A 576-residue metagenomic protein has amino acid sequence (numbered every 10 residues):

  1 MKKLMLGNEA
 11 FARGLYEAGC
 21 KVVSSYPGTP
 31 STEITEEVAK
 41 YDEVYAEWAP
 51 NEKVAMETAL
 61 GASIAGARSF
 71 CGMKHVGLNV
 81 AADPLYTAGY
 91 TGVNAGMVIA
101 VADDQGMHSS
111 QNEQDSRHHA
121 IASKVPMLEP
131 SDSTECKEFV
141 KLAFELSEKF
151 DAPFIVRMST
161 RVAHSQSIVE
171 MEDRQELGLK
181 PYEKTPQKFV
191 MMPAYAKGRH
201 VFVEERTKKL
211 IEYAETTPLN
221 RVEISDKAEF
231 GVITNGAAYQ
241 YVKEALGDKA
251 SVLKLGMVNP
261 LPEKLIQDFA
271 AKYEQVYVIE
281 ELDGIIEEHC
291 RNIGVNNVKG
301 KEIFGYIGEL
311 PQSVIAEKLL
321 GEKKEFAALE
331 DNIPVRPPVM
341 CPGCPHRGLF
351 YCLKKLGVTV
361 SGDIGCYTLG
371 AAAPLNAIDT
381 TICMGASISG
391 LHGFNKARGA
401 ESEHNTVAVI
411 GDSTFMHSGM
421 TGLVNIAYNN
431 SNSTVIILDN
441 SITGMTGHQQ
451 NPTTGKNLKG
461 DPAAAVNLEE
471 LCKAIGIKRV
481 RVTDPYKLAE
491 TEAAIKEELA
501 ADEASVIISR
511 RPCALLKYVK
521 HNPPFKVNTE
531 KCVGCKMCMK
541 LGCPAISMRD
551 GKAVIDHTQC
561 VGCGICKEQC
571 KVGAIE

Functional and structural regions predicted by a protein language model:
M1-N8, P130-M340, P345-H346, G357-V358 (+3 more regions): Flexible, low-complexity linker and terminal segments
M1-S133, R161, S225, E287 (+1 more regions): Thiamine diphosphate
I34-E37, T58-L60, A81-L85, M107-Q114 (+16 more regions): Short acidic, glycine/serine/threonine-rich loops at helix termini
E37-E43, K243-L253, E470-G476: Short helix-loop-beta junction
E43-A49, T91-A102, Y182-K188, Y428-S441 (+1 more regions): A glycine-rich helix N-cap at a beta->alpha junction
D104-P153, S159, M191-K197, S402-H404 (+1 more regions): Conserved thiamine diphosphate
S109, A371-I508, Y518-K520: Thiamine diphosphate
